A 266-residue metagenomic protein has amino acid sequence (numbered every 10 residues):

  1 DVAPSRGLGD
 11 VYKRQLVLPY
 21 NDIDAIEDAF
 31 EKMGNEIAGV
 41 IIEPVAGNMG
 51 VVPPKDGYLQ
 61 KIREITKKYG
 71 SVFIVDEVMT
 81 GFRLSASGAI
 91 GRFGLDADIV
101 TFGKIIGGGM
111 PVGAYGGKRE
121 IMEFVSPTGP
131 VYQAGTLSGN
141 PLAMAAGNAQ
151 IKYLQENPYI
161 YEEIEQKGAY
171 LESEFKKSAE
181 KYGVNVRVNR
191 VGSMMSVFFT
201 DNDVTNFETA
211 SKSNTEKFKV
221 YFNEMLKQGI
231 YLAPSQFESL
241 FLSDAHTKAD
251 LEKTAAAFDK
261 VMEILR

Functional and structural regions predicted by a protein language model:
D1-Y12: Single conserved hydrophobic/aromatic residue that forms the stacking wall/gate of nucleotide- or nucleobase-binding
D10-R266: Conserved N-terminal phosphate-binding loop of PLP-dependent enzymes in the Aspartate aminotransferase
